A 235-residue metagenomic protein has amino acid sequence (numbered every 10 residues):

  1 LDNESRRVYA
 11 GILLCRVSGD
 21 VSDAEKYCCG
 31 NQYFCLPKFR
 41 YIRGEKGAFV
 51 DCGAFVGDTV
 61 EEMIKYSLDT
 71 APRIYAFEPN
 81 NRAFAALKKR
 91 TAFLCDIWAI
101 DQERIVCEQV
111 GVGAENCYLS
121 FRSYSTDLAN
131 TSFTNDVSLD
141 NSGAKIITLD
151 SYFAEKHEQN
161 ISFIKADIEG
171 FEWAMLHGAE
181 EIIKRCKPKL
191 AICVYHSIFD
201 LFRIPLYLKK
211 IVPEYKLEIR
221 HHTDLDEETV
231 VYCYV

Functional and structural regions predicted by a protein language model:
L1-V235: Phosphate/nucleotide-binding beta-alpha loop and adjacent structural elements of enzyme active sites
